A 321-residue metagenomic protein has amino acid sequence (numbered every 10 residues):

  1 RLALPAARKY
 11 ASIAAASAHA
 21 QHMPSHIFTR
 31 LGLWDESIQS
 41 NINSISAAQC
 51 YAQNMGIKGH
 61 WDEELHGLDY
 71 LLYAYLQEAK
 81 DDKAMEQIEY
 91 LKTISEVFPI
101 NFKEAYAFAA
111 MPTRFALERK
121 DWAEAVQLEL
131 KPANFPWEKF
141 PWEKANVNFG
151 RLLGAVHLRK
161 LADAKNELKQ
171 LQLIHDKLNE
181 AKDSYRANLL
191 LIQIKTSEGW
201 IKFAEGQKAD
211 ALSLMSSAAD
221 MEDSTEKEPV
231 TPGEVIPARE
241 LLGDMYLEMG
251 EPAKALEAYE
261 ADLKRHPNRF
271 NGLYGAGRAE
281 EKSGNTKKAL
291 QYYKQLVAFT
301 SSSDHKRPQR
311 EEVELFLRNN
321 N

Functional and structural regions predicted by a protein language model:
R8-S12, N43-Q53, I88-V97, V126-P136 (+4 more regions): Amphipathic alpha-helical segments of tetratricopeptide repeats
A15, K58, D62, K103 (+6 more regions): Residue signature of alpha-solenoid helical repeat architecture, marking inter-repeat boundaries and helix-start
H19-M23, M55-I57, D69, K103 (+5 more regions): Alpha-solenoid helical repeat scaffolds
M23, R30, Y70, M111 (+7 more regions): "A position-specific structural signal for the A-helix of alpha-solenoid helical repeats
T29, I38-A47, Y75-D82, E89-T93 (+4 more regions): TPR/TPR-like (Sel1-like) alpha-helical repeat modules
